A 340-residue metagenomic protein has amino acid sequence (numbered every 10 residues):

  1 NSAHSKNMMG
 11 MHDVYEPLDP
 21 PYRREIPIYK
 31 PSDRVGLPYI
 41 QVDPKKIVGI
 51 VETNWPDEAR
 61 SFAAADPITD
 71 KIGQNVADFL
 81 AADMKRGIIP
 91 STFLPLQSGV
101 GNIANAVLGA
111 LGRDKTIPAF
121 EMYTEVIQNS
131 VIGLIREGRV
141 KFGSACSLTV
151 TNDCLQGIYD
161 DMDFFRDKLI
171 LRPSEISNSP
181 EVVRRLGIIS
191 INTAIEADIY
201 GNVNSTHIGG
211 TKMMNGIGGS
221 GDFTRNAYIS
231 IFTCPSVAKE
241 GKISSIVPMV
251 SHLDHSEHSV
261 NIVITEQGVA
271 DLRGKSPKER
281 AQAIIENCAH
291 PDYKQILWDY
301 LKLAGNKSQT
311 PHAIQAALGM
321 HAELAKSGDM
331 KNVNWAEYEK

Functional and structural regions predicted by a protein language model:
N1-P95, N105-E125, N129-K340: Conserved phosphate- and dinucleotide-binding cores of soluble alpha/beta proteins, encompassing both enzyme active
S98: Conserved N-terminal Rossmann-fold NAD(P)-binding element of oxidoreductases
G101: Beta-strand-loop-alpha "switch" segments that mediate conformational coupling across diverse proteins
